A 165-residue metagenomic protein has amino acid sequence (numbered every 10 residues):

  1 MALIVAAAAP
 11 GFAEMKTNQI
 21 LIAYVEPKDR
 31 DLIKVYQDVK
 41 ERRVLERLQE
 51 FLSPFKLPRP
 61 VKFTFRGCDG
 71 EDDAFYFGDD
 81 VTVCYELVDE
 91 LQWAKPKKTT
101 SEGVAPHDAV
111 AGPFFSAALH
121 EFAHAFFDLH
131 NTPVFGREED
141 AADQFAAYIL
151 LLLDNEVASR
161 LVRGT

Functional and structural regions predicted by a protein language model:
A8-P10: N-terminal signal peptide c-region/cleavage motif recognized by signal peptidases
K16-Y36, F126-D128: Acidic/histidine-rich, surface-exposed loop or edge segments in extracytoplasmic proteins
K28, K34, L129-F145: Active-site metal-coordination segments of metallo-dependent hydrolases
Y36-P60: Zn2+-dependent metallopeptidase catalytic core
F65-T82, L87-P96: Catalytic zinc-binding patch centered on the HExxH motif and its immediate surroundings that defines zinc-dependent
V83, S116-L129, D143, A147: Active-site recognition of the HExxH zinc-binding catalytic motif
A94-A117, H130-V134: Short pre-active-site segment immediately N-terminal to the catalytic Zn-binding motif
R137-T165: Post-HExxH zinc-binding segment in Zn-dependent metallohydrolases
